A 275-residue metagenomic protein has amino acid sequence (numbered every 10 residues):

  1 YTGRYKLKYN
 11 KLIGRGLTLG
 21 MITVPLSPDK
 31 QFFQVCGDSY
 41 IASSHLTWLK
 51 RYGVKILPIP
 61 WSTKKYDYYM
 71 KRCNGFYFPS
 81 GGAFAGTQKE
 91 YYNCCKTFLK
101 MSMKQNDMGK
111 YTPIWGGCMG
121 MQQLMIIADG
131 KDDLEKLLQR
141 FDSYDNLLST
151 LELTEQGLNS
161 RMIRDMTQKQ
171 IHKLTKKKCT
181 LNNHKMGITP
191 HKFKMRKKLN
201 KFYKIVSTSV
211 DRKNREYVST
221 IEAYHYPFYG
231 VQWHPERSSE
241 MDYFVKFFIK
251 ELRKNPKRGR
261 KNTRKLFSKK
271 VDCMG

Functional and structural regions predicted by a protein language model:
Y1-H225, Q232-G275: N-terminal beta1-alpha1 cap of cysteine-dependent amidohydrolase-like domains
